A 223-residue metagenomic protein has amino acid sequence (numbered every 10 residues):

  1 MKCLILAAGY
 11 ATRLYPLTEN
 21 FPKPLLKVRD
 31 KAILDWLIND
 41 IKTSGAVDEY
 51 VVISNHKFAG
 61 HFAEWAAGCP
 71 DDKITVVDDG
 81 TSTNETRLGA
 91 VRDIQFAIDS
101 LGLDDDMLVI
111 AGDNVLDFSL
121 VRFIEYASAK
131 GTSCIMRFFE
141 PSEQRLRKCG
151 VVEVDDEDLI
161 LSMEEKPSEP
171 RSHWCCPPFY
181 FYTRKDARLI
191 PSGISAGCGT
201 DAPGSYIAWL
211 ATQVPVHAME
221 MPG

Functional and structural regions predicted by a protein language model:
K2-I5, R13, K27, K31-I110: Conserved N-terminal catalytic core of the sugar/cofactor nucleotidyltransferase
E19-K23: Short alpha-helical oligomerization interface
L25, V152-V154, A218: A structural signal for short hydrophobic beta-strand segments in well-ordered beta-sheet cores
I38-N39, A63, D117-S128, A187: Short alpha-helix within the catalytic core of nucleotide-sugar-dependent glycosyltransferases
I53, V77-G80, R137, K166 (+1 more regions): Conserved beta-strand termini and adjacent loop/short-helix elements that scaffold enzyme active sites in alpha/beta
G112-V115: The conserved acidic donor/metal-binding loop of glycosyltransferases
F118-R147: Conserved donor-nucleotide/metal-binding helix-loop-beta segment in metal-dependent transferases, i.e., the alpha-helix
I124-S128, D156-G223: Catalytic-core segments of class I nucleotidyltransferases/pyrophosphorylases that form NMP-activated intermediates
